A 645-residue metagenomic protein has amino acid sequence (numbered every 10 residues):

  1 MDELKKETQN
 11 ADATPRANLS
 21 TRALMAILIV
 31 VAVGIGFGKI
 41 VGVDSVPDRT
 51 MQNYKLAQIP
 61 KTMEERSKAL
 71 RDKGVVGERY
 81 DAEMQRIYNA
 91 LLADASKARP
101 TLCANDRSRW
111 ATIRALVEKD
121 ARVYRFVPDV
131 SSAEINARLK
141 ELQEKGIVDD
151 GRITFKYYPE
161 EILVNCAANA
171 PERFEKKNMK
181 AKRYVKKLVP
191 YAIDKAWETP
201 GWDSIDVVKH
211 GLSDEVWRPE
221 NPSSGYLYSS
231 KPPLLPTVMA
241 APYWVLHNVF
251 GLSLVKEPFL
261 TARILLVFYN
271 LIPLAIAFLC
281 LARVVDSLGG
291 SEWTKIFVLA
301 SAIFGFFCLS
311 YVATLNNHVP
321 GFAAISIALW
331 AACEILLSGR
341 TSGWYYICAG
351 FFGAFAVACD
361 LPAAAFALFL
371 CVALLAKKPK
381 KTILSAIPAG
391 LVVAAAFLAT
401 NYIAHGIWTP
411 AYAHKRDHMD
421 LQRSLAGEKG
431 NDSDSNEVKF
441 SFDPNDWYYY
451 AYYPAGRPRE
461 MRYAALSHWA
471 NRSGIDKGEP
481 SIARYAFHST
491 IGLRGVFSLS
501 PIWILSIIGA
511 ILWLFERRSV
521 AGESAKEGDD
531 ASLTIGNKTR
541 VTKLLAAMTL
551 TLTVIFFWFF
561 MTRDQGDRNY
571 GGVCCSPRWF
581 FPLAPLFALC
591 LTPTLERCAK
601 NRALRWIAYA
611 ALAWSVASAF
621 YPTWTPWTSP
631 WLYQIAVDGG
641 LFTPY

Functional and structural regions predicted by a protein language model:
M1-Y88, L266, D286-S287, K381-A389 (+2 more regions): Start-transfer (signal-anchor) and selected internal transmembrane alpha helices of multi-pass inner/ER membrane
T8, D12, G289, H318 (+3 more regions): Membrane-interface transmembrane helices that cradle and orient dolichyl/undecaprenyl
S20-I29, C348-F351, A367-L368, I387-A395 (+2 more regions): Signature aromatic-anchored transmembrane alpha helix within multi-pass, membrane-resident enzymes that catalyze glycan
D48-W110, A115-F268, K415-A483, D564-R568: Interfacial juxtamembrane loops and adjacent helix segments that form the catalytic/substrate-binding surfaces
I113, V298-L299, I303, W344-D360 (+3 more regions): Membrane-interface alpha helices of multi-pass inner-membrane proteins
L252-E257, I276-F304, F322-A323, S342-Y345: Transmembrane-helix signature of polytopic, membrane-embedded enzymes that assemble or transfer cell-envelope glycans
E334-S338, A365-A399, H418-M419, G509-E523 (+2 more regions): Perimembrane helix-loop-helix junctions
I383-G509, L552-F560, W614-S629: Membrane-lumen/periplasm interface segments of specific transmembrane helices in polyprenyl phosphate-linked
